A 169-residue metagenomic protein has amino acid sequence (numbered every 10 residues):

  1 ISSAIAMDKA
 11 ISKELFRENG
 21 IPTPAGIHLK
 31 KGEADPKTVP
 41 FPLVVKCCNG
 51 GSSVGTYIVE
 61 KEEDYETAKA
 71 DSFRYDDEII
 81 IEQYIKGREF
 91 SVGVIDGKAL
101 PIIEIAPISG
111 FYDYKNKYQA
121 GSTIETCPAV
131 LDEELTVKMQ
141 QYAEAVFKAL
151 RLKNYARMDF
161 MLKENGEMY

Functional and structural regions predicted by a protein language model:
S3-R88: Active-site nucleotide/adenylate-binding loops and adjacent lid/helix of ATP-dependent enzymes
P24, L152, N165-Y169: Short, intrinsically disordered, charge-balanced linker/junction segments flanking boundaries in proteins
E60-Q141, L162-Y169: Phosphate-binding site of ATP-dependent enzymes
I79, Y155-A156: PAS/PAS-like sensory domains
K86, L152-N154: Residue-level preference for beta-strand/loop junctions
E144-K148: A short, acidic, amphipathic alpha-helical segment used as a generic capping/interface helix at domain edges
M158-F160: Hydrophobic residue at the +6 position relative to the catalytic HRD Asp in the kinase catalytic loop
